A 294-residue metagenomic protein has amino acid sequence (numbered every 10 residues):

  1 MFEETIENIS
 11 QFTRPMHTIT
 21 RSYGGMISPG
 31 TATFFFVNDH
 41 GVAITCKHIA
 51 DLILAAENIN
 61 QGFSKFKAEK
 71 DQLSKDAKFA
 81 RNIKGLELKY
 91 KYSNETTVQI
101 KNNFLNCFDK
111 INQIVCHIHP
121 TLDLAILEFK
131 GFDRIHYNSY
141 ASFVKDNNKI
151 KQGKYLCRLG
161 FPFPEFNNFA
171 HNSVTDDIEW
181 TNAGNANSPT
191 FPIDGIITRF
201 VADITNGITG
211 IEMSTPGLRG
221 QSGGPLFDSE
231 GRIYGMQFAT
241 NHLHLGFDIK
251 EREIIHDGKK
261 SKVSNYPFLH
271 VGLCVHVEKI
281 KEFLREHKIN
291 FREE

Functional and structural regions predicted by a protein language model:
F2, S142-T209, G217-Q221, Q237-E251: Flexible, gly/ser-rich surface segments that form the specificity/activation loops bordering the active-site cleft
F2-N8, N60-H136, S142-N147, T205: Conserved catalytic-core segment of clan PA serine endopeptidases
I6, A43, D51, D228-E294: C-terminal subregion of chymotrypsin/trypsin-like serine protease catalytic domains
F12-E87, E128-F132, L159-F161, F227: Catalytic histidine site
S28-P29, Q99-K110, N185-D194: Short coil-to-beta-strand transition motifs
F35-F36, P216-Q237: Catalytic nucleophile loop of clan PA
F36, N112-V115, I197, L226: Conserved hydrophobic positions within beta-strands
H40-I53, F104-N168, G207-I208, I289-E294: Conserved active-site neighborhood of the chymotrypsin/trypsin-like protease fold
